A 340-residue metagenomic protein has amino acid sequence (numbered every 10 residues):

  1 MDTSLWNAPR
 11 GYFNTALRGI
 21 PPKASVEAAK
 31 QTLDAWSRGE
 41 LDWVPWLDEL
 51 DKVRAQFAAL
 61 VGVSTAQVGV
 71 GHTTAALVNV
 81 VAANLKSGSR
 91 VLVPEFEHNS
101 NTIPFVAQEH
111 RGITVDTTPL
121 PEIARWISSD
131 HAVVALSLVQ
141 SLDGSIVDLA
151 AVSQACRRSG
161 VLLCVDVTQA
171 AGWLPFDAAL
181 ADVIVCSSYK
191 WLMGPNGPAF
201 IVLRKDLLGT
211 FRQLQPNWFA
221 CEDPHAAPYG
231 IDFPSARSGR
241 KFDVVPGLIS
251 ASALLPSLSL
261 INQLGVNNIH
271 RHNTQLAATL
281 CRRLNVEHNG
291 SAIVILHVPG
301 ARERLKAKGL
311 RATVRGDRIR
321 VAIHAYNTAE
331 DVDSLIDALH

Functional and structural regions predicted by a protein language model:
M1-H340: Pyridoxal 5′-phosphate
